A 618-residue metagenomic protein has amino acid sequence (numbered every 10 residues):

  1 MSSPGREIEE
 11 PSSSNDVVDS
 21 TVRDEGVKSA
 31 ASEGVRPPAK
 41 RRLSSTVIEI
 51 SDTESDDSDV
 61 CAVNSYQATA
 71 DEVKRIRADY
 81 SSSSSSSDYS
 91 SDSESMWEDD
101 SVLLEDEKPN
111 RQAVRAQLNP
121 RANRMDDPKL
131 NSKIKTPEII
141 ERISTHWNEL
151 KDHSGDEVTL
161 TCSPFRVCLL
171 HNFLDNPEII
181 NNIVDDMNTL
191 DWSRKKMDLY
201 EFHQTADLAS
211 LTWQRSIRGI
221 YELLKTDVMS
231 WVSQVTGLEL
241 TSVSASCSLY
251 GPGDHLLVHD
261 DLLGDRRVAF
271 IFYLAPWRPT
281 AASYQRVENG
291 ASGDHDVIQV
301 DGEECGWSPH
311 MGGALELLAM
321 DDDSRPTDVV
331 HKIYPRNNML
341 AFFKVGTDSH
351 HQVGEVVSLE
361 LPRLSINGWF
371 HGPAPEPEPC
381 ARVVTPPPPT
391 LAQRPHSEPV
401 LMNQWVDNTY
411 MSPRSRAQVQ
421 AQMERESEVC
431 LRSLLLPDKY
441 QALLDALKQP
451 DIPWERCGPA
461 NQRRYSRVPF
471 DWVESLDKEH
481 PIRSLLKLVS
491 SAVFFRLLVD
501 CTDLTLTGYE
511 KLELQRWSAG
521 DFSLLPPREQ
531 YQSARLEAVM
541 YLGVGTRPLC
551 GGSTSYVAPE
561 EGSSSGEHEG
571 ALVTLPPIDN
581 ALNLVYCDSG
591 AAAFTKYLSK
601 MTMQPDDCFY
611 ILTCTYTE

Functional and structural regions predicted by a protein language model:
S2-E618: Fe(II)/2-oxoglutarate oxygenase catalytic core
